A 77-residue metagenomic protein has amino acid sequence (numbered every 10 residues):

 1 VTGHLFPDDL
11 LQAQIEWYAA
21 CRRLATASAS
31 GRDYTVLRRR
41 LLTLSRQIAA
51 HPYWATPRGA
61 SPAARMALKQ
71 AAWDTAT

Functional and structural regions predicted by a protein language model:
V1-T77: Extended, charge-rich alpha-helical interface modules
